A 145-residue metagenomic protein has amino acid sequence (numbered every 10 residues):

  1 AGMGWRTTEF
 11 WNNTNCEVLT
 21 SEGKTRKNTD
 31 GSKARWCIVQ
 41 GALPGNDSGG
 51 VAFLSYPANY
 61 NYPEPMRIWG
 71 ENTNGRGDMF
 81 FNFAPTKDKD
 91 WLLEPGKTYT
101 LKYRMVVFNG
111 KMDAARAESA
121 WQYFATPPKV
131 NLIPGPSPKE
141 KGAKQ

Functional and structural regions predicted by a protein language model:
A1-M3, K97: Structural beta-strand/beta-sheet cores of well-ordered domains, especially the beta-sheet scaffolds that support
M3, T8-K87: Trp/Gly-enriched beta-strand surface patches
F53-P138: Beta-strand-rich recognition/accessory modules
P134, K144-Q145: Composition-driven detection of intrinsically disordered, low-complexity segments
K139-A143: A cross-taxon signal for low-complexity, glycine/charged-rich
